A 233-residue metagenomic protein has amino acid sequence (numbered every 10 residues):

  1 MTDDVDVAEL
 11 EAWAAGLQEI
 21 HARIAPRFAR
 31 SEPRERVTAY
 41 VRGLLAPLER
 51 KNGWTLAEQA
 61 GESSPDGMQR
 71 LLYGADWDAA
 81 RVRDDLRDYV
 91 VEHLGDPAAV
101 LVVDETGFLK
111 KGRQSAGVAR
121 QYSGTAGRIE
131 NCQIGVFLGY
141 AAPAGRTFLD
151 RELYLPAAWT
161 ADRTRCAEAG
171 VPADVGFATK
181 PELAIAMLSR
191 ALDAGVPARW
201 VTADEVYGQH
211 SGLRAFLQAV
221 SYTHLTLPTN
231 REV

Functional and structural regions predicted by a protein language model:
D3-V201, V206-S221: Conserved, well-structured functional cores that handle cations and Mg-NTP chemistry
T223-T229: Conserved small/polar residues in nucleotide/adenosyl-binding loops
